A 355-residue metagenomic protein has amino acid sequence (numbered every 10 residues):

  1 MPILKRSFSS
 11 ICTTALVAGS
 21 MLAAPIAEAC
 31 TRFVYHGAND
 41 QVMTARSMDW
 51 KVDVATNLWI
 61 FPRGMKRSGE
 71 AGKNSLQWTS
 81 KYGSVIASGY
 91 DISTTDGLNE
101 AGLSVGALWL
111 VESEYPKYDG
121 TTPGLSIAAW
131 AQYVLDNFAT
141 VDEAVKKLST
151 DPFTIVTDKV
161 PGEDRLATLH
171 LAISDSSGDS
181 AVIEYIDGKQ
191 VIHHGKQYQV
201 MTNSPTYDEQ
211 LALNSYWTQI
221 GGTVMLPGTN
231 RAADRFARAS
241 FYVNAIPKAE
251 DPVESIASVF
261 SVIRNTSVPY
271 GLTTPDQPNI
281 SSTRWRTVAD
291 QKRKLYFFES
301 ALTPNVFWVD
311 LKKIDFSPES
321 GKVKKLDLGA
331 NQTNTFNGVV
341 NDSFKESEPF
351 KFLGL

Functional and structural regions predicted by a protein language model:
P2-A15: Bacterial N-terminal signal peptides that target proteins for export
A15-V17, A27: Cleavable N-terminal signal peptides
A23-A29: Sec/Tat signal peptide C-region and signal peptidase I cleavage site
A29-M43, V156-D158, D164-T168, S176-G178 (+1 more regions): C-terminus-biased signal that marks the final domain/tail of proteins
A29-T122, I155: A contiguous strand-loop segment
M43-A45, S104-A107, A172-S174, V182 (+1 more regions): Structural recognition of the beta-strand scaffold that forms the well-ordered cores of secreted hydrolase catalytic
W59-Q77, E114, Y118-F153, S320-T333: Compact, glycine/acidic-enriched structural inserts
V141, V145-I183: Aromatic- and glycine-enriched pocket-lining scaffold segments that form the walls of small-molecule binding clefts
